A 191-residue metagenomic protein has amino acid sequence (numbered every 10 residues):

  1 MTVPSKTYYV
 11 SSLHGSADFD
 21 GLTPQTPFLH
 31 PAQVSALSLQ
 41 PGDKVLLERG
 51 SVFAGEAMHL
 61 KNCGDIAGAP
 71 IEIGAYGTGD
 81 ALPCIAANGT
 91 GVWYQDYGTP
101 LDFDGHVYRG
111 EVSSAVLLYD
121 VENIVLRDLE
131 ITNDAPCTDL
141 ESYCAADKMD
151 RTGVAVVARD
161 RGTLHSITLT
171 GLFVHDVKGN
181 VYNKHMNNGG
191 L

Functional and structural regions predicted by a protein language model:
M1-S12: Boundary/junction segments of secreted and surface-exposed precursor proteins
S5, Q40, E48, N62-G68 (+9 more regions): Parallel beta-helix/beta-solenoid
K6-Y8, T26, P83: Structural signal for short hydrophobic segments within the conserved structured cores of catalytic domains across
S12-E48, A54: Acidic Gly/Asp/Thr-rich repetitive segments characteristic of extracellular carbohydrate-active and adhesion proteins
S16, F53, G64-D147, F173-K178 (+1 more regions): Right-handed parallel beta-helix/beta-spiral solenoid domain characteristic of secreted/periplasmic
E56-H59: Metal-dependent catalytic neighborhoods of phosphoester/phosphodiester hydrolases
